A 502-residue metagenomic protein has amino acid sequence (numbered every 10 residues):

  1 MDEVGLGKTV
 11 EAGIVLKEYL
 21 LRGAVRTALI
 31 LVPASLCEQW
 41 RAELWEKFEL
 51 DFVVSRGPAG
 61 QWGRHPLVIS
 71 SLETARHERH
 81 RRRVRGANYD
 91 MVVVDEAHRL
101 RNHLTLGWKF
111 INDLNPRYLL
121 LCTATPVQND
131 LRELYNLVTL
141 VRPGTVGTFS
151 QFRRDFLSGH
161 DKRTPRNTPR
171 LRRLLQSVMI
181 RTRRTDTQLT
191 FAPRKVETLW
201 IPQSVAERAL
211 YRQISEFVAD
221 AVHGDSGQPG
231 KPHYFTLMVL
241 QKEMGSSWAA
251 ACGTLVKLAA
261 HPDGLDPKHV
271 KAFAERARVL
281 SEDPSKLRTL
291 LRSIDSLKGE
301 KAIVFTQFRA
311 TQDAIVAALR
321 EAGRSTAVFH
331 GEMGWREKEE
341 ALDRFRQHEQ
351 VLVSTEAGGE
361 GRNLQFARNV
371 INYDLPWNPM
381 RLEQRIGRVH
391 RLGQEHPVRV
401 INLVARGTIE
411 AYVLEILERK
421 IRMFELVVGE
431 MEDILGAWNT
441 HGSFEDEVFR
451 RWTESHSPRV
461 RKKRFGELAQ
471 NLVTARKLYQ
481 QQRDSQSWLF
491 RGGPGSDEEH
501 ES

Functional and structural regions predicted by a protein language model:
E3, D95-E96, Y373: Walker B catalytic acidic pair
T9-G13, K17-T105, P116, R153-R163 (+1 more regions): SF2 helicase/translocase NTPase motor core, specifically the RecA-like lobe 1 inter-motif segment between Walker
L16, L20-T27, F191-E207, G230-P232 (+2 more regions): Conserved Helicase C-terminal RecA-like lobe
E49, M91, R99, W108-Q188 (+2 more regions): Conserved P-loop NTPase motor "coupling/switch" region that bridges the ATPase
H77-E78, D130-L131, Q312-D313, V353-R368 (+1 more regions): SF2 helicase motor core recognition
E133-N136, N363-D374, R399-N402: A short beta-strand element within the Helicase C-terminal
P379-H396, L417: Conserved SF2 helicase motif VI
H396-S502: C-terminal accessory region of SF2 helicases/translocases
